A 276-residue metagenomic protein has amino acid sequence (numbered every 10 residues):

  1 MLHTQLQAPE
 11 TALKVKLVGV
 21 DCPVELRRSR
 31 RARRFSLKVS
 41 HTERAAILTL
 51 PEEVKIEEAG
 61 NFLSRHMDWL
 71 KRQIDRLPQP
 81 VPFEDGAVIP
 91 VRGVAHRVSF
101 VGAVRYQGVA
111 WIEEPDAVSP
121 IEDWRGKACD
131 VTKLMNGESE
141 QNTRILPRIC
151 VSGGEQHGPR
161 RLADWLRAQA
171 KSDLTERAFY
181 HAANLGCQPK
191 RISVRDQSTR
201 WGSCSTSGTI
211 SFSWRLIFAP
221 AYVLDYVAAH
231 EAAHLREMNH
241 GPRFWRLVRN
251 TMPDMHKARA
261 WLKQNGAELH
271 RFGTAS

Functional and structural regions predicted by a protein language model:
M1-D225, L235-S276: Active-site-proximal or metal-binding-adjacent scaffold patches in catalytic folds
A228: Walker B beta-strand of ABC/ABC-like P-loop ATPase nucleotide-binding domains, specifically the conserved hydrophobic
E231: Walker B catalytic acidic pair
